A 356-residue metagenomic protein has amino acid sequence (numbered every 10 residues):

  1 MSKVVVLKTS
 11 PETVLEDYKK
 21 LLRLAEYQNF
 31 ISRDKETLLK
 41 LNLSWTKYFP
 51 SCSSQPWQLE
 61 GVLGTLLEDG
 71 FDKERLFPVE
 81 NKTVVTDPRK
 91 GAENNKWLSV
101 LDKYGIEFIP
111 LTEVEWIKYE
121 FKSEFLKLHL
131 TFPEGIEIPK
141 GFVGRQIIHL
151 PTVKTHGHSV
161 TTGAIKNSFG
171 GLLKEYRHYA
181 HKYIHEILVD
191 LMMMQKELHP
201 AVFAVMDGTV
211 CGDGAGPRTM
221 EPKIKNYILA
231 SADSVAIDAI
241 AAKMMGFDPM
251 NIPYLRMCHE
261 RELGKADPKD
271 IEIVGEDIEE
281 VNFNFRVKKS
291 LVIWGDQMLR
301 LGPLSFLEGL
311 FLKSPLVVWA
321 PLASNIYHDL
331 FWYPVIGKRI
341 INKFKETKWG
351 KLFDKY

Functional and structural regions predicted by a protein language model:
M1-Y356: N-terminal and secondary-structure boundary signal
